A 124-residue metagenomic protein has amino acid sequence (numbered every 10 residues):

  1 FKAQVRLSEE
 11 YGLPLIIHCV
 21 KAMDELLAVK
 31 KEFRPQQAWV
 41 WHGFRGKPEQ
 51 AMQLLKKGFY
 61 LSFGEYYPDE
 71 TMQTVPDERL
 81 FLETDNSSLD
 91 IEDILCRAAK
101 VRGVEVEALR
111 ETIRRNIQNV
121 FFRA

Functional and structural regions predicted by a protein language model:
F1-K57, G103-V104: Divalent metal-binding pocket/active-site signature
R6-Y11, L95-A124: Mid-to-C-terminal alpha-helical segments outside catalytic/metal-binding sites
C19, G43, F59, E65-Y67 (+1 more regions): Active-site metal-binding loops of divalent metal-dependent hydrolases
A22-M23, D69, R114: Positions that flank functional sites
L26-A28, A51, M72, D90-C96: Histidine/acidic-residue-rich catalytic or RNA/ligand-binding cores of hydrolases and nuclease-related proteins
R34-P35, P76-E78: Acidic, glycine-centered active-site loop in nucleotide-sugar glycosyltransferases
D69-D77: Short amphipathic alpha-helices and their capping/turn segments at secondary-structure boundaries
E78-D90: Short acidic/histidine-rich active-site segments
